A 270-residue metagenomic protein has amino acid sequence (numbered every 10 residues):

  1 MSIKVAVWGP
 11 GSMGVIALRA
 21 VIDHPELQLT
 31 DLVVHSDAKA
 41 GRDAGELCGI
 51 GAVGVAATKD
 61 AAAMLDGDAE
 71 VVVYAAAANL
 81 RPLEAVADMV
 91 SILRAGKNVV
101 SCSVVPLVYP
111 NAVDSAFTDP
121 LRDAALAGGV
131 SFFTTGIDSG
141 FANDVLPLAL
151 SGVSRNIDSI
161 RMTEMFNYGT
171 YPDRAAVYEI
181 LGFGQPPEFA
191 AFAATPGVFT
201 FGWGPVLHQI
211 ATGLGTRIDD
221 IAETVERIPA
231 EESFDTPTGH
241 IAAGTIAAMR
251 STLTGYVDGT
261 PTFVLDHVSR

Functional and structural regions predicted by a protein language model:
M1-A95, G215: N-terminal glycine-/serine-/threonine-rich beta1-alpha1-beta2 phosphate-ribose binding loop of Rossmann-like
W8, S12, I16, G67 (+7 more regions): Conserved active-site and cofactor/substrate-binding residues in soluble primary-metabolism enzymes
W8, S151-R270: Active-site-lining helix/loop region of Rossmann-like oxidoreductase modules
L29, V99, S131-F132: Hydrophobic beta-strand scaffold residues
H35, A78, K97, S103-L107 (+2 more regions): Short, ordered loop/turn segments at secondary-structure junctions
V86-A87, A95, S103-V130: Rossmann-fold NAD(P)-binding glycine/threonine-rich loop
G140-G152: Alpha-helical support elements that line or immediately flank enzyme active sites and cofactor-binding pockets
